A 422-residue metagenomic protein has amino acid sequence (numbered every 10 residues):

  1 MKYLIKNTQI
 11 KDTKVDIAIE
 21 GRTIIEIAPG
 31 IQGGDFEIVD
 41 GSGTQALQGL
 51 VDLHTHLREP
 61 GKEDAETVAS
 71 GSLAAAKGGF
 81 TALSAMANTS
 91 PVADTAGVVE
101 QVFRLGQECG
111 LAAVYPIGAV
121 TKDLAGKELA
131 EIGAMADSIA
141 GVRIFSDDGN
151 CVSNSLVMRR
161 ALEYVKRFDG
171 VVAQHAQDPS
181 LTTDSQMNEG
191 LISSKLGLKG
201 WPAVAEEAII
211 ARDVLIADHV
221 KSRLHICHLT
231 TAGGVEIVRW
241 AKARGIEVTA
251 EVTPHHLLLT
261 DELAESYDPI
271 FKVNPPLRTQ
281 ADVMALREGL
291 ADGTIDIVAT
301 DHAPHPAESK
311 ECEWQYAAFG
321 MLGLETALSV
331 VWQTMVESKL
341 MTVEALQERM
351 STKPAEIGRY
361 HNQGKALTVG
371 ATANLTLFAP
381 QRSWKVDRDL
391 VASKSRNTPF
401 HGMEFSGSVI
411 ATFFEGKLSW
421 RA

Functional and structural regions predicted by a protein language model:
M1-G49: Histidine-rich, glycine-flanked metal-binding segment
T8, R22, G43, H54 (+15 more regions): Divalent metal-coordination and catalytic microenvironments
S42-C109: Metal-associated gating/positioning segment near the N- to mid-region
L53-E66, A87, Y115-E128, G149 (+1 more regions): Active-site mouth loops of central-metabolism enzymes
R104-V120: A glycine-rich helix N-cap at a beta->alpha junction
L129-V298: Histidine/acidic residue-rich metal-binding segments in metalloenzymes
K195-R223, I270, A291-D292, D296-V298 (+1 more regions): His/Asp/Glu-enriched, well-ordered alpha-helical/loop segment that forms or immediately abuts the divalent-metal
E313-Y316, E337, V369-A422: C-terminal cap of metal-dependent C-N hydrolases
